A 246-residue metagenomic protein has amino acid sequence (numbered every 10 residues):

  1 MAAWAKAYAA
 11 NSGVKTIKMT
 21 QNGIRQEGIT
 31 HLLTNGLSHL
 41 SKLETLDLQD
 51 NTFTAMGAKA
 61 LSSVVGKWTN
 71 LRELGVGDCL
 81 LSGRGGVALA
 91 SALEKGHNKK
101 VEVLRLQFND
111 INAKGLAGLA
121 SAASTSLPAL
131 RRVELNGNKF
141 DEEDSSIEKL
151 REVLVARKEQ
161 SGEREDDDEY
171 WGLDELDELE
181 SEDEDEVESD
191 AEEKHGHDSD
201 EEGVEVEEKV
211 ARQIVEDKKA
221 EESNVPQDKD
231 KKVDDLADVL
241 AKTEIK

Functional and structural regions predicted by a protein language model:
M1-K246: Leucine-rich tandem repeat or coiled-coil scaffolds
